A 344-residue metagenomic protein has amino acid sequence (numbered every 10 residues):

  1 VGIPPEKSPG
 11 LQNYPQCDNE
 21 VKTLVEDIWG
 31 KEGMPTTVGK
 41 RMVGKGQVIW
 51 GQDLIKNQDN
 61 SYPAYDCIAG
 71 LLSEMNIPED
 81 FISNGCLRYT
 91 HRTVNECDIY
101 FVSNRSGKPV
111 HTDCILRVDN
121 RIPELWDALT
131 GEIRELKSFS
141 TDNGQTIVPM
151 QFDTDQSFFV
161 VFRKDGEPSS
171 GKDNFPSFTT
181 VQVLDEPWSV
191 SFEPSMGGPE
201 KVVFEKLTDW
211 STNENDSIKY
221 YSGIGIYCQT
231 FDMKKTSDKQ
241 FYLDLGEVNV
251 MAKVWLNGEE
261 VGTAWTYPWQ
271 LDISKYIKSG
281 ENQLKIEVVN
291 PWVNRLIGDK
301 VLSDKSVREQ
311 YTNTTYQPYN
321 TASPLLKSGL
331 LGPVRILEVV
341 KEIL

Functional and structural regions predicted by a protein language model:
V1-I224, D232-D238, I273, R335-L337 (+1 more regions): Carbohydrate-binding surfaces of carbohydrate-active enzymes
R41, I82, A252-G258: Short aromatic-centered micro-motifs
I115, F231-N257, L284-V288: Aromatic-lined ligand-binding clefts that engage carbohydrates, nucleic acids, or primary amines
S157-F158, F241, S279-L302: Short, well-structured beta-strand segments enriched in hydrophobic/aromatic residues within extracellular or lumenal
D165-E186, V190, N290-L337: Glycine/proline-rich low-complexity spacer/linker segments in large multi-domain proteins
T236, S274-Q283: A short, structured loop/turn motif at beta-sheet edges
V261-G262: Short hydrophobic beta-strand segments in globular cytosolic domains
W265-W269: A beta-strand/beta-hairpin structural motif
